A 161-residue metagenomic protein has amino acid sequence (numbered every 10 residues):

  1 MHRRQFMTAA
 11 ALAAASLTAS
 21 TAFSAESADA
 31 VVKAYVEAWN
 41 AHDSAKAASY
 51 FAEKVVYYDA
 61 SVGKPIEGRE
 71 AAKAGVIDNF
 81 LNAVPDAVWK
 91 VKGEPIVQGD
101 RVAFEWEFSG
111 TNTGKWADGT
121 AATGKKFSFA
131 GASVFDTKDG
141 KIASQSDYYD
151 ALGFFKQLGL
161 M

Functional and structural regions predicted by a protein language model:
H2-E53, M161: Short, low-complexity N-terminal intrinsically disordered segments enriched in polar/charged residues
T8, L12, L17, F23 (+3 more regions): A beta-strand edge to alpha-helix "cap/lid" segment located at domain peripheries
A34-E37, V62, S144: Short, flexible active-site loop motifs that bind/organize anionic cofactors or intermediates
K46, E53, K64-I66, K73 (+1 more regions): Residue-level signal for alpha-helical context at structural boundaries
Y50, V56-E67, F80-V84: A short gly/proline-enriched turn/hairpin at secondary-structure junctions
